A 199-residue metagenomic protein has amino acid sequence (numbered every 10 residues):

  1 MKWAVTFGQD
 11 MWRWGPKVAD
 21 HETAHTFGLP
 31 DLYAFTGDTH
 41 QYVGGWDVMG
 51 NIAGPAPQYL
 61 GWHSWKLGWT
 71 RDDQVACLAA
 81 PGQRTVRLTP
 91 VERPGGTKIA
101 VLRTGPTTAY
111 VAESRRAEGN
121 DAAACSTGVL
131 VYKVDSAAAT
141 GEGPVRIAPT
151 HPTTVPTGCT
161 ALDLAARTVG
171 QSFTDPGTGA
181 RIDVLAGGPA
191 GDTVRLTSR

Functional and structural regions predicted by a protein language model:
M1-A122: Extracellular hydrolytic enzyme modules, especially secreted metalloproteases of the metzincin/thermolysin-like class
M1-Q9, A79-R199: Non-catalytic C-terminal accessory/binding modules of secreted extracellular proteins
